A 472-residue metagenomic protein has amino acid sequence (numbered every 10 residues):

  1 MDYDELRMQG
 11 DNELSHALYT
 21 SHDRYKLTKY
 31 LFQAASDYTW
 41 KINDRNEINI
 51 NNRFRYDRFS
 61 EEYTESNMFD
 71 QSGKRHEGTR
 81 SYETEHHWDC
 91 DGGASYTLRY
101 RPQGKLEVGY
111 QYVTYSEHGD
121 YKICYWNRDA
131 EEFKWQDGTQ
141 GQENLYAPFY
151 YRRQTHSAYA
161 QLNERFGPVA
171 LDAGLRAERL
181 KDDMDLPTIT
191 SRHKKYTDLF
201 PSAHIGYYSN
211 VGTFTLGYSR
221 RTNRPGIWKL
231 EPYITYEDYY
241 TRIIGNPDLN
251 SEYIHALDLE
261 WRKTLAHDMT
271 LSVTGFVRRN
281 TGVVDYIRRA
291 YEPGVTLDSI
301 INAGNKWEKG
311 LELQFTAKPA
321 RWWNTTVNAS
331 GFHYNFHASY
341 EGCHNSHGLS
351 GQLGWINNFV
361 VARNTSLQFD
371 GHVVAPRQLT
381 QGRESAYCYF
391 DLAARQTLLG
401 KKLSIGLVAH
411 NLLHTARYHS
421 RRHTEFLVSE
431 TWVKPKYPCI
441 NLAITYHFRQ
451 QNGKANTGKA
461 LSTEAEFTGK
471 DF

Functional and structural regions predicted by a protein language model:
M1, F54-S60, L98, Y112-S116 (+13 more regions): Transmembrane beta-strands of outer-membrane beta-barrel pores
D2-D4, M8, F32-A34, Y56-F69 (+6 more regions): Surface-exposed extracellular loop regions of Gram-negative outer-membrane beta-barrel proteins
D2-Y19, Y63, N67-T79, H118-Y146 (+4 more regions): Surface-exposed loop/turn segments flanking beta-strands in extracellular/periplasmic regions
R24-T28, Y82-W88, P148-Q154, T190-T197 (+6 more regions): Replace "Gram-negative outer membrane beta-barrel proteins" with "bacterial and organellar outer membrane beta-barrel
R45-I48, P102-L106, P168-L171, V211-L216 (+6 more regions): Repeated loop/turn-to-beta-strand initiation elements of outer-membrane beta-barrel proteins
D89-D91, Q140-Y146, N246, N250 (+4 more regions): Outer membrane beta-barrel strand-and-loop segments of large Gram-negative receptors, especially TonB-dependent
K181, N210-A256, G275-D298, L412-E425: Surface-exposed extracellular loop regions of Gram-negative outer-membrane beta-barrel proteins, predominantly
A203, S346-F472: Conserved C-terminal beta-signal and adjacent last beta-strands/turns of outer-membrane beta-barrel proteins
